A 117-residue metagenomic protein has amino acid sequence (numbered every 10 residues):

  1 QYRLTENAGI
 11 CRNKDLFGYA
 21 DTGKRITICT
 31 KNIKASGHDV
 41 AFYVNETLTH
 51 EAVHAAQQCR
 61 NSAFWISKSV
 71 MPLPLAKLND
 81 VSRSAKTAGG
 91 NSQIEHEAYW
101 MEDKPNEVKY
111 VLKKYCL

Functional and structural regions predicted by a protein language model:
Q1-Y2, H38, A52: Zn2+-dependent metallopeptidase catalytic core
Y2-L4, W65-L117: Metalloprotease/metallohydrolase-associated module, dominated by Zn2+-dependent proteases
A8-N45, Q58-C59: Active-site scaffold of zinc-dependent metalloenzymes
T27, L48-T49, V53, Q57 (+1 more regions): A broadly tuned "polar low-complexity/structure-edge" signature
N32-A35, H54, S62-A63, P105: Solvent-exposed loop/turn segments at secondary-structure junctions within structured extracellular/periplasmic domains
H38-T47, A88-H96: Soluble non-cytosolic domains of exported or imported proteins
N45, T49, V53, Y99-D103: Non-transmembrane alpha-helical segments in soluble domains of secreted/periplasmic/extracellular proteins
E51-S69: Catalytic Zn2+-binding segment of zinc metalloproteases
